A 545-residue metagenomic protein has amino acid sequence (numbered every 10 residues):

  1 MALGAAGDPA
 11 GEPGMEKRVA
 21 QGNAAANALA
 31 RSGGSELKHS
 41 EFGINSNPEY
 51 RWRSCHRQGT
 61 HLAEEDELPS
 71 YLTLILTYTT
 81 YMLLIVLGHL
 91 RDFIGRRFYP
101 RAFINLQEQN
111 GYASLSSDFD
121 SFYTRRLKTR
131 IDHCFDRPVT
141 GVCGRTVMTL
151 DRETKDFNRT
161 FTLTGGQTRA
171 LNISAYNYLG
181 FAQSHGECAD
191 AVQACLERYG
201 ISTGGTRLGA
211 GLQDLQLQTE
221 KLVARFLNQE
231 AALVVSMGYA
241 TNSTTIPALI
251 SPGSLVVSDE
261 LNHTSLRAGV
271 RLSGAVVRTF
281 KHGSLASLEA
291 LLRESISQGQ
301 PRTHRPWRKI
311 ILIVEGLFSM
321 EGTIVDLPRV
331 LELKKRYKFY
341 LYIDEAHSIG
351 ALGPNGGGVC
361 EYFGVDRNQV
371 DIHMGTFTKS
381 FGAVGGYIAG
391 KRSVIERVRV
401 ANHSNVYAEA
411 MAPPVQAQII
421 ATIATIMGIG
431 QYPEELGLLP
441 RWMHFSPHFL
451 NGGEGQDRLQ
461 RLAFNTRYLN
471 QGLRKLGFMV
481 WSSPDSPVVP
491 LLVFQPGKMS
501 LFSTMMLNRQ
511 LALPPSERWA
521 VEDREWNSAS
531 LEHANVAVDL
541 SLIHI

Functional and structural regions predicted by a protein language model:
A2-Q167, F181-A182, V370, N405-V406 (+1 more regions): Conserved C-terminal alpha-helix-loop-beta "cap" of PLP-dependent enzymes that closes/shapes the active-site mouth
D120-L127, V139-G144, M148-E153, C188-M237: Conserved N-terminal alpha-helix of the aminotransferase class I/II PLP-enzyme fold
Y176-N177, R278, H282-I343: Active-site phosphate-binding strand-loop segment of PLP-dependent enzymes
T245-T264: Conserved PLP-anchoring active-site segment centered on the Schiff-base-forming lysine
P252, L272-G274, Q369: Short, structured coil segments at secondary-structure junctions
S265-S273: Active-site-proximal loop->helix
Y337-Y340, H347, L352-D485, L491-L492 (+1 more regions): Active-site C-terminal subdomain of aminotransferase-like
